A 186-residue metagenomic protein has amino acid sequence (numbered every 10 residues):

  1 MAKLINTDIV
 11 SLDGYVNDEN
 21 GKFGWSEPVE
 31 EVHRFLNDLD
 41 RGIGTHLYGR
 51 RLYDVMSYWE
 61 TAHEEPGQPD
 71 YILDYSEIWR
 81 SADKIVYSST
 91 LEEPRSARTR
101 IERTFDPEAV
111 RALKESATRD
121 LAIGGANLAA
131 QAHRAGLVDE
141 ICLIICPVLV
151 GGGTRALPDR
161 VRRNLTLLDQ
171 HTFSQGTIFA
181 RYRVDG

Functional and structural regions predicted by a protein language model:
M1-G186: Enzymes that bind and transform nitrogen-containing heteroaromatic metabolites
